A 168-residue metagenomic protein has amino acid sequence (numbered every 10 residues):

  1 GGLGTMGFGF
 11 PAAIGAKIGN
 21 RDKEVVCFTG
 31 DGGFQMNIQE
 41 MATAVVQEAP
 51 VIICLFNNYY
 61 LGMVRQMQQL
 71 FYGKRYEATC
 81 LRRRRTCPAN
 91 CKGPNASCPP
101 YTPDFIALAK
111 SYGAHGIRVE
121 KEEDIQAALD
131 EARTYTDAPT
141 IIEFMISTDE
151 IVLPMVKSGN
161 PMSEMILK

Functional and structural regions predicted by a protein language model:
G1-K168: Thiamine diphosphate
